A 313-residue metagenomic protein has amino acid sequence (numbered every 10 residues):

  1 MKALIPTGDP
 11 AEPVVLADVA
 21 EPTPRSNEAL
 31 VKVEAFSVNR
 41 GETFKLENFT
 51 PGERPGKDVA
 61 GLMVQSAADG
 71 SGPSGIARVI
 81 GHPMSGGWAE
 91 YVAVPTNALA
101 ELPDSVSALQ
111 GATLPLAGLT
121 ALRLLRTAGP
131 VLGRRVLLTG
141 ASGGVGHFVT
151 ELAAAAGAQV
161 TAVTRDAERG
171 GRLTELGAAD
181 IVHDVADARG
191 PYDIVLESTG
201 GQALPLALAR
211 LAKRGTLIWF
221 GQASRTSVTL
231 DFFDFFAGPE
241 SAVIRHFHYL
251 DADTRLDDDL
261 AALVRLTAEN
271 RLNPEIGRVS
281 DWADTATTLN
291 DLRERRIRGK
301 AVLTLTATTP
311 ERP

Functional and structural regions predicted by a protein language model:
A20-S37, L46-G86: Glycine-rich beta-strand-centered segment in the early N-terminal region that forms part of a ligand/cofactor-binding
F44, R78-G140: NAD(P)H dinucleotide-binding glycine-rich loop of Rossmann-like/cofactor-binding domains, especially the beta1-alpha1
I80, V195-L196: N-terminal Rossmann-like NAD(P) cofactor-binding module of classical short-chain dehydrogenase/reductase
L114-H183: Mid-domain Rossmann-like dinucleotide-binding core that forms the NAD(H)/NADP(H) cofactor-binding site
V163-A167, S198, G221: N-terminal Rossmann-fold cofactor-binding loop
D187-V195: A short acidic, Gly/Pro-enriched loop at the edge of an enzyme's catalytic core that lines a small-molecule cofactor
Q202-R271, L305-P313: Glycine-rich phosphate-binding loop and adjacent beta-alpha segment of Rossmann(oid) nucleotide-cofactor-binding
R271-E275, A286-P313: C-terminal capping/lid region of NAD(P)-dependent oxidoreductase domains
